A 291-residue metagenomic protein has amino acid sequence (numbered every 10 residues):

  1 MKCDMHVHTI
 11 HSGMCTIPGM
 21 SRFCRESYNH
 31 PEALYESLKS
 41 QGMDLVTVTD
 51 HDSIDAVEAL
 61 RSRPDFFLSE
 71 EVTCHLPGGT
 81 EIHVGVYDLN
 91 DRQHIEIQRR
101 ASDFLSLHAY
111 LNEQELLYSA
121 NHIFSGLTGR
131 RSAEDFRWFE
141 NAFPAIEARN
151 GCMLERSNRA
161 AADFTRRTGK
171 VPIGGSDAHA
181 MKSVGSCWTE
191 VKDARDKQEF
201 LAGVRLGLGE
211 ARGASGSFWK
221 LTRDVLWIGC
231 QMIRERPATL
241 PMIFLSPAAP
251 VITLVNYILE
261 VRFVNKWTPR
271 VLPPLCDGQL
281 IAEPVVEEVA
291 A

Functional and structural regions predicted by a protein language model:
M1-E81, N141, K182, R270-A291: An N-terminally biased module of ancient metal coordination in phosphate/nucleic-acid-related enzymes
C3-R22, D91-S186, A214-T222, T253 (+2 more regions): Domain-core and long-helix interface of multi-subunit machines
S53-I54, V72-H75, N90-H94, S125-G126: A short acidic, glycine/proline-enriched capping/turn motif at secondary-structure boundaries, especially helix N-cap
P64-F66, V84-Y87, F136-F139, T189-D193: Short, hinge-like loop/turn segments at secondary-structure boundaries
H75-V84, E155-N158, S183-G185, F200-R205: Short, charged, surface-exposed secondary-structure boundary motifs
T80-H94: A basic- and aromatic-enriched beta-loop-alpha substructure that forms the phosphate/nucleotide- and DNA/RNA-contacting
A194-S246: A conserved mid-domain beta-alpha-beta active-site/ligand-binding segment of alpha/beta enzyme cores
G229, I233-N265, P269: A hydrophobic membrane-anchoring feature enriched in long, contiguous, low-charge segments that mark signal-anchor
